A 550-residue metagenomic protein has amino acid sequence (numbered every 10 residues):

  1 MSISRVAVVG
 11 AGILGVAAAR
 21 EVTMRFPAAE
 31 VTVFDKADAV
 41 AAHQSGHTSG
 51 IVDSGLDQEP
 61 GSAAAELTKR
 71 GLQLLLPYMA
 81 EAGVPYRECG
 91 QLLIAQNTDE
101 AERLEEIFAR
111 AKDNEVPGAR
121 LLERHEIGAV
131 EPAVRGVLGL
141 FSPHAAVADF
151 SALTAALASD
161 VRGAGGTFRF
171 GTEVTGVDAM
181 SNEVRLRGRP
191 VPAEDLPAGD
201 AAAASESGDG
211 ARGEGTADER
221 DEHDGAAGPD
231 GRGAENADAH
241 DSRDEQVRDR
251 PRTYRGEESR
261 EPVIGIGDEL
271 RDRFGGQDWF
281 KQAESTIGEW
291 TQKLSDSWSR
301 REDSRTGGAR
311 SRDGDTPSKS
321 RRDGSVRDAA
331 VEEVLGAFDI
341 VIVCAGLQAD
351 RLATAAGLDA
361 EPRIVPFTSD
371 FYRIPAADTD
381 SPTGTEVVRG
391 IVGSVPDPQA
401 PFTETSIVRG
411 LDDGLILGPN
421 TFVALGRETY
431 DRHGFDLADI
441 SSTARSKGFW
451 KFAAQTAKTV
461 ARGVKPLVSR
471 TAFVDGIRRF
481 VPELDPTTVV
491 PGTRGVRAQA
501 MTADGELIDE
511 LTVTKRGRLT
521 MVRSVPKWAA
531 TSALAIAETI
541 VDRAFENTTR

Functional and structural regions predicted by a protein language model:
S2-L14, T32: Beta1/beta-strand and adjacent pyrophosphate-binding region of the FAD-binding site in flavoprotein oxidoreductases
A17, V177-S181, L186-G199, V326-F435: Flavin-dependent oxidoreductases
T23-G46: Glycine-rich FAD pyrophosphate-binding loop
G50-E126, E404-T405, A424-F435: Dinucleotide-binding Rossmann-like beta1-alpha1 core, especially the glycine-rich loop that anchors the ADP
P60-R70, I94-R103, L140-S159, R169 (+2 more regions): Short beta-strand to alpha-helix junction loop
L140-A202, A329-F338, L534-A544: Helical element adjacent to the flavin cofactor pocket in flavoenzyme catalytic cores
A193-A329: Long intrinsically disordered, low-complexity regions that are acidic and Ser/Thr-rich
K447-R550: C-terminal catalytic lobe of FAD-dependent flavoproteins
